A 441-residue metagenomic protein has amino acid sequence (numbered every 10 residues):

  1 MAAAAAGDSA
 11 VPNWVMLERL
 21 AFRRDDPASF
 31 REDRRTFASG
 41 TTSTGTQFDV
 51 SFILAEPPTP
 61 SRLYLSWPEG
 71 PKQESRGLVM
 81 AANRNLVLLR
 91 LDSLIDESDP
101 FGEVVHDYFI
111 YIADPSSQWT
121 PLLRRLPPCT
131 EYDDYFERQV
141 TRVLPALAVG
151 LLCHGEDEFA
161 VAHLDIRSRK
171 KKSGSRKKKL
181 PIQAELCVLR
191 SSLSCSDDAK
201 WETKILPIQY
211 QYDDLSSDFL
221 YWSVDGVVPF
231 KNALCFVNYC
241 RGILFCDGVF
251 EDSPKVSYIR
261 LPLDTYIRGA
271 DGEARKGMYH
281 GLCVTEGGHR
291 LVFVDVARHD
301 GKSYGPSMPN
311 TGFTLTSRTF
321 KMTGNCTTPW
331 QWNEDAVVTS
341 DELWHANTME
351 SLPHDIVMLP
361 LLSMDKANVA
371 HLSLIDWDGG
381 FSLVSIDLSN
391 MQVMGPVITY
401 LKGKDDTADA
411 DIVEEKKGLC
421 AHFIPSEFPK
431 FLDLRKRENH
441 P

Functional and structural regions predicted by a protein language model:
A2-A162, L374, S382-D387, V397-T399: General structural concept
T44-W67, P181-D218, A336, H345-T348 (+1 more regions): Acidic/polar, low-complexity linker and loop regions
E74, M80-G305: A sequence/structural signal of beta-propeller blade repeats
P115-Q118, S192-S196, D247-S253, S317-Q331 (+1 more regions): Short loop/turn segments immediately following beta-strands, especially the blade-tip and inter-blade linker loops
D134-H154, T327-L372, I424: A surface-exposed beta-alpha-beta supersecondary segment
D264-D271, R275, W330-L359, G395-D409: Conserved blade-ending motifs and adjacent loop-strand segments that build the rim/top face of beta-propeller domains
H289-F320, P329-N333, D341-P353, K366-V369: Extended serine/threonine-enriched, polar tracts that run as long, contiguous segments within proteins
V369, D376, S382-P441: Blade-level signature of beta-propeller repeat domains, shared across WD40, Kelch, NHL, RCC1 and BNR/Asp-box propellers
